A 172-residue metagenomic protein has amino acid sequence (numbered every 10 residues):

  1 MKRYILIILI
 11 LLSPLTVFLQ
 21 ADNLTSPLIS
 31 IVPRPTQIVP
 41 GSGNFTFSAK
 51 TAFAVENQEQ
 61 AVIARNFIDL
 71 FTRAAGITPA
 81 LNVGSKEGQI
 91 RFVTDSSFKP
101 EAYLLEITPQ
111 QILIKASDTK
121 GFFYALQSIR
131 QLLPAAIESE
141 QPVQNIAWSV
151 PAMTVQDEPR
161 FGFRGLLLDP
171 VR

Functional and structural regions predicted by a protein language model:
M1-T25: Bacterial Sec-dependent N-terminal signal peptides
I5-L6, Q37, L167: Sequence-pattern detector for short linear motifs and compositional/periodic biases rather than a specific fold
A21-F161: Contiguous, structured surface segment used for ligand recognition
A116, R164-R172: The substrate-binding groove and active-site-proximal loops of carbohydrate-active enzymes, especially glycoside
